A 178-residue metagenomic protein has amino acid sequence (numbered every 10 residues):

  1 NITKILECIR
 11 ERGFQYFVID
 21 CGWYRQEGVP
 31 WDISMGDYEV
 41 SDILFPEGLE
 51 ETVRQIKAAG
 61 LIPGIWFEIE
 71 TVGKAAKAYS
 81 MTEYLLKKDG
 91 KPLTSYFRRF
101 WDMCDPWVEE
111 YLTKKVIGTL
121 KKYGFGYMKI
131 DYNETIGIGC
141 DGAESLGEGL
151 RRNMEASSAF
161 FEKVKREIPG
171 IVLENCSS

Functional and structural regions predicted by a protein language model:
N1-I117, Y127, G137-I138: Aromatic-lined carbohydrate-binding/catalytic grooves of carbohydrate-active enzymes
V18, L61-K74, E155-S178: Aromatic-lined carbohydrate-recognition surfaces of secreted/lumenal glycan-active proteins
G22, N133, S178: Short, ordered loop/turn segments at secondary-structure junctions
Y38, E144-G147: Short glycine-enriched, charge-decorated loop/helix-capping segments at active-site entrances that position
D42, D105, G147-M154: Flexible, glycine- and charge-enriched loops at secondary-structure boundaries
T119-Y123: Phosphate/ATP-binding catalytic cores across multiple sugar-kinase/actin-like superfamilies, primarily ASKHA
G124-F125, P169: Proline-aspartate-enriched helix->loop->beta-strand connector
F125-G139, G149-V164: Conserved N-terminal glycine/acidic-rich loop preference
